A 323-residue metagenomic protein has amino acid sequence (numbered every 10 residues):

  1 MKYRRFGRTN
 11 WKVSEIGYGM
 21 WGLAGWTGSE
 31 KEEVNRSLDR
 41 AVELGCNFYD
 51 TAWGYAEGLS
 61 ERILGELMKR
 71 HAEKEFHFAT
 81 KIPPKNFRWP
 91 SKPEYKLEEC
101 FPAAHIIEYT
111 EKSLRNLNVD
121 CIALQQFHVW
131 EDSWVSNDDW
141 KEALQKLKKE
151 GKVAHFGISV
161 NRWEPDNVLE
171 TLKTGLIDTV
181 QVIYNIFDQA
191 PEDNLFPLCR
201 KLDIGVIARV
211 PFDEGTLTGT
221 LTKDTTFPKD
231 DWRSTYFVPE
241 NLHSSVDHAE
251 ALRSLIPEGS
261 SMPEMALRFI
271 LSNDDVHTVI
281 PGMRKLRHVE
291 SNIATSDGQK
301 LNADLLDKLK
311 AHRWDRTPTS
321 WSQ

Functional and structural regions predicted by a protein language model:
M1-F76: N-terminal binding-site loop/beta-alpha segment at the start of enzyme catalytic domains that lines or forms
M1-R4, Y109-T110, P165-D166, P191: Alpha-helical scaffolding within the catalytic cores of extracellular/periplasmic polymer-degrading hydrolases
E15, F48, C121-L124, A154-H155 (+2 more regions): Residues at the N-termini of beta-strands
S29-A41, C100-L117, R162-T171: Short, acidic/polar
E33, V129-Q323: Beta/alpha (TIM)-barrel catalytic core signal, keyed to glycine-rich beta->alpha loops juxtaposed to Asp/Glu that bind
K74-F87: A short, structured active-site edge motif that brings together acidic residues
N86-C100: Surface-exposed, active-site-proximal loop segments in enzymatic domains
L114-S133: Active-site groove signature of glycoside hydrolases
